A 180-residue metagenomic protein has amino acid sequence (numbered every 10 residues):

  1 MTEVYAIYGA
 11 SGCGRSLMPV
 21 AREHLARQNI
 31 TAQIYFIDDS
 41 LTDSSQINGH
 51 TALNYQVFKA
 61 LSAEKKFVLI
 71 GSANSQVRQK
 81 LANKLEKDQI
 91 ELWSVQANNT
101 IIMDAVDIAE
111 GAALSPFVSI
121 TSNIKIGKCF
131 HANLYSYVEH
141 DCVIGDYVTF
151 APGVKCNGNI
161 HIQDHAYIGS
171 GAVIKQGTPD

Functional and structural regions predicted by a protein language model:
E3-A21: Glycine-rich adenosine-cofactor-binding loop
V4-A6, Q33, K65-L69: Short active-site oxyanion
I7-Y8, I37, G71, G169: Short hydrophobic segments within beta-strands
G12-R15, Q76-V77, D107: Short alpha-helical
A21-L25, L85: Active-site catalytic pocket residues across diverse enzymes, especially alpha/beta-hydrolases
H24-S45: NAD(P)-binding Rossmann-fold cofactor-contacting core
L41-I102: Phosphate-bearing ligand-interacting subdomains that bind or position ATP/ADP/UDP/GDP/NAD(P) or nucleotide-linked
V95-D180: Structural signal for interior beta-strand "rungs" in well-ordered beta-sheet cores of soluble enzyme domains
